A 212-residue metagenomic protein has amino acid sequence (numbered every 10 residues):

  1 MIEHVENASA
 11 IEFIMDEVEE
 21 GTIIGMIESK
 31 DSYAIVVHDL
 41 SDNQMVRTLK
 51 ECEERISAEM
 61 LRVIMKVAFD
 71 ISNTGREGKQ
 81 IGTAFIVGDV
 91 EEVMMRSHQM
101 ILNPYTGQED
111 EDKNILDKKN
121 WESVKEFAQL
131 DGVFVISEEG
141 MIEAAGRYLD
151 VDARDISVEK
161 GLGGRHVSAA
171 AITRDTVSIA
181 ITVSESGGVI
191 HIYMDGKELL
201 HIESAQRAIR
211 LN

Functional and structural regions predicted by a protein language model:
M1-I172, I179-N212: Divalent-cation
